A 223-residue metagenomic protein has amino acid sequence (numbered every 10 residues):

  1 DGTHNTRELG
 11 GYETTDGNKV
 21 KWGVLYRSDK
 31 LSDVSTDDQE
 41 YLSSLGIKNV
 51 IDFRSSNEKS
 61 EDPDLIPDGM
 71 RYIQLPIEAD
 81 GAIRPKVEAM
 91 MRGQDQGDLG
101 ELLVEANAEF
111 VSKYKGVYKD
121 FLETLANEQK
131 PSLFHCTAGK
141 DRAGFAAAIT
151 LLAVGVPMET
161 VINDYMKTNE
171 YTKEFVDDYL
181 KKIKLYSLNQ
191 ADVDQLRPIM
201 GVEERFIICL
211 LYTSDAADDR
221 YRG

Functional and structural regions predicted by a protein language model:
D1-W22, D33-N49: Catalytic-loop region of hydrolases
R7, V24-R27, R54, R142 (+1 more regions): Short, cationic motifs built from Arg/Lys/His that form the positively charged side of catalytic pockets
V24, R71-I73, T160: Conserved beta-strand segments of alpha/beta enzyme cores
S28-A126: Cysteine-based protein phosphatase catalytic domain of the PTP/DSP
G116-F134, G144-L211: Cysteine-dependent PTP/DSP-like catalytic domain, specifically the C-terminal lobe
G139: Substrate/cofactor-recognition hotspot
Y212-G223: Single conserved hydrophobic/aromatic residue that forms the stacking wall/gate of nucleotide- or nucleobase-binding
